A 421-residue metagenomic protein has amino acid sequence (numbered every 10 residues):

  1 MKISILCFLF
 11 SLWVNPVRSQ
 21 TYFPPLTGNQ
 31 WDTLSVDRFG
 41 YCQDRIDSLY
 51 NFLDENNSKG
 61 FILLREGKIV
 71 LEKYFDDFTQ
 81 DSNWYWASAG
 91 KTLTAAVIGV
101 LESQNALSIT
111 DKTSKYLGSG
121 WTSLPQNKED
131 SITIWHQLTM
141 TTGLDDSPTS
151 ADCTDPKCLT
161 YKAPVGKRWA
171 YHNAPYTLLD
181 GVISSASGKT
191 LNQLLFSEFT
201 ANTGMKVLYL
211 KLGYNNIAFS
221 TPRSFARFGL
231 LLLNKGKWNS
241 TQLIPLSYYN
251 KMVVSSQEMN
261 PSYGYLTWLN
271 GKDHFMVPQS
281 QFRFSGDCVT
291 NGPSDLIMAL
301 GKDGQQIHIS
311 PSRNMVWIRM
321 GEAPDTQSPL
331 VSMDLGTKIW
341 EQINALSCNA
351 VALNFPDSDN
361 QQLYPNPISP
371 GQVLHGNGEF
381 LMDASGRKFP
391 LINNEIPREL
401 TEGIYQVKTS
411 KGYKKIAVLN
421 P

Functional and structural regions predicted by a protein language model:
Q20-L34, C348-G371, N377, L419-P421: Residue-level detector of functionally pivotal "anchor" positions at catalytic/ligand-binding pockets or at interdomain
L49-F78, I307-H308, N314-I318: A short, well-structured edge-of-sheet supersecondary motif
G67, W84-T110, Q137, L179-I183 (+2 more regions): Active-site SXXK
Q80-D81, G143-S220: Catalytic-site signature segments of enzymes, centered on catalytic residues
Y85, Q104-T142, S187-T221: Active-site helix/loop module of the DD-peptidase/beta-lactamase fold, centered on the serine-lysine SxxK catalytic
L178-V182, I217-W238, Q305-G321: Active-site-proximal alpha-helical segments within enzyme catalytic domains
V254-V316: Active-site Gly/Thr loop motif
F389, E402-P421: C-terminal tail/sorting-segment detector
